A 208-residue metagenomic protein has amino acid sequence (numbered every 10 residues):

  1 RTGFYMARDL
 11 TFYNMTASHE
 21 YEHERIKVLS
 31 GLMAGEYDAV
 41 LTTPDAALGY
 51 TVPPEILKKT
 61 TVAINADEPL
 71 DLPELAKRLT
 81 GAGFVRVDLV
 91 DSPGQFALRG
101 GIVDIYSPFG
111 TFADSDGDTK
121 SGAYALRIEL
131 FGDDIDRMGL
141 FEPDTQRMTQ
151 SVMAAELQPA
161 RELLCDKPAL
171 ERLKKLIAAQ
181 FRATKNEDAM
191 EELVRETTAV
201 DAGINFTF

Functional and structural regions predicted by a protein language model:
R1-F208: ASCE RecA-like P-loop NTPase motor cores that couple ATP hydrolysis to mechanical translocation on nucleic acids
